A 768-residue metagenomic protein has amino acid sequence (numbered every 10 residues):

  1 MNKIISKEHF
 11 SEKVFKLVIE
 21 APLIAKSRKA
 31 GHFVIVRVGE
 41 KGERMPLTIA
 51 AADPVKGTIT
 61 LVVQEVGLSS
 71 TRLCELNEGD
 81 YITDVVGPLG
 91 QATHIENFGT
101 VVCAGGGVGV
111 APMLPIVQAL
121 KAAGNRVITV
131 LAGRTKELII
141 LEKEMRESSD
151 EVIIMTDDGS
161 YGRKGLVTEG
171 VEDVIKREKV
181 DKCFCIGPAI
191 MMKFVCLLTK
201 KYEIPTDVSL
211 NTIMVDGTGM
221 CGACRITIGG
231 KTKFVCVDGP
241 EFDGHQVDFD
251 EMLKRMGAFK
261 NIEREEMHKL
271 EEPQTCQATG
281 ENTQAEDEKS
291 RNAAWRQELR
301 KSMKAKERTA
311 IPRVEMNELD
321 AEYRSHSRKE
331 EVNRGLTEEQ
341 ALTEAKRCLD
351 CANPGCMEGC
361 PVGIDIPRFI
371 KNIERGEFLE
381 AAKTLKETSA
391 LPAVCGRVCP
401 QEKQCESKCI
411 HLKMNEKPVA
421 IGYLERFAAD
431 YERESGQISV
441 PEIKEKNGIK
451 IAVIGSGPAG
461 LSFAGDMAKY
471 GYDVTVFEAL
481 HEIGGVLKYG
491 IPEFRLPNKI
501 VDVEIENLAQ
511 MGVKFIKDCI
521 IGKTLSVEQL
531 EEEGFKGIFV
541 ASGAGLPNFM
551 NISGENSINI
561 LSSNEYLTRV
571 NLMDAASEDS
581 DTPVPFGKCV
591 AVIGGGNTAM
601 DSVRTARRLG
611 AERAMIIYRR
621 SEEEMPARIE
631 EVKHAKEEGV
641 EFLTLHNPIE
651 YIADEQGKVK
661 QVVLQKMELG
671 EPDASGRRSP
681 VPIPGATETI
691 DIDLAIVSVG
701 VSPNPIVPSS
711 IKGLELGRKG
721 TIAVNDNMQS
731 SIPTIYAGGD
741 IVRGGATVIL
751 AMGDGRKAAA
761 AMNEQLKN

Functional and structural regions predicted by a protein language model:
M1-E78: Ferredoxin-reductase
L68-V215: FNR/FR-type flavoprotein reductase catalytic core
R134-K143, D473-V476, L480-M511, F515 (+1 more regions): Rossmann-like dinucleotide-binding cores of NAD(P)H-dependent redox enzymes
P240, D248-N447, N498, V540-L561 (+9 more regions): Ferredoxin-type iron-sulfur electron-transfer modules and their immediate structural context
A428-K444, V503-K523, P547-L609, L716-S731: Glycine-rich dinucleotide-binding loop and its adjacent helix/turn
E445, K450-I454, D502-I552, E650-V659 (+4 more regions): Feature captures the FAD/FMN-dependent oxidoreductase FAD-binding
K450-T475, M600-R607: N-terminal Rossmann-like FAD-binding beta1-loop-alpha1 element of flavoenzymes
N556-G587, P672-G745: FAD-site-proximal beta/loop scaffold in flavoenzymes
